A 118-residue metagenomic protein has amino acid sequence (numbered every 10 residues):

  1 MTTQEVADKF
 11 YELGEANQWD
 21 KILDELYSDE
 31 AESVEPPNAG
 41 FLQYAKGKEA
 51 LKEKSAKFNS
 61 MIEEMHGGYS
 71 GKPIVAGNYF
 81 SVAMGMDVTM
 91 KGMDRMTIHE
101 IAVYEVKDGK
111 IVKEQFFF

Functional and structural regions predicted by a protein language model:
M1-E30: Short acidic-aromatic low-complexity motifs
D20, D24-G71: A solvent-exposed, acidic/Ser-Thr-rich amphipathic alpha-helical stretch
Y27, M86-V88, A102, F118: Short beta-strand segments enriched in hydrophobic/aromatic residues within well-folded beta-rich domains
H66-Y69, A83, R95-A102: Short, surface-exposed coil-to-beta transition loops
K72-P73, Y104: A structural signal for short hydrophobic beta-strand segments in well-ordered beta-sheet cores
A76-M86: A short hydrophobic beta-strand element
V88-M96: Short, cysteine-centered beta-strand-loop-beta hairpins and adjacent loop/turn segments enriched in charged/polar
H99-F118: Short beta-strand edge/turn micro-motifs at domain boundaries
